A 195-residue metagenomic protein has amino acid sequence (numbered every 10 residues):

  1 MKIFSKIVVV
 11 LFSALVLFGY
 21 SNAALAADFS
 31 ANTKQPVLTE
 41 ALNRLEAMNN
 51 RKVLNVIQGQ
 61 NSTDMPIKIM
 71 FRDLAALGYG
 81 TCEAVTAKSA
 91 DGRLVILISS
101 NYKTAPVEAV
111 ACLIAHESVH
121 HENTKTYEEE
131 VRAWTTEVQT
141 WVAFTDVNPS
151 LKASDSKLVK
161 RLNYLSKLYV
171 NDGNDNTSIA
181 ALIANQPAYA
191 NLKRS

Functional and structural regions predicted by a protein language model:
M1-V10: Bacterial N-terminal signal peptides that target proteins for export
V9-G19: Bacterial N-terminal signal peptides
L25-I96, K103, A153: Auxiliary, metal-adjacent structural segments of Zn-dependent hydrolase domains
N32, T104-A109, T124-E128: Soluble non-cytosolic domains of exported or imported proteins
A105, F144, Y169, S178: Flexible, surface-exposed loop/gating regions in the mature catalytic domains of secreted/periplasmic hydrolases
C112-T124: Active-site recognition of the HExxH zinc-binding catalytic motif
K125-Y164: Post-HExxH zinc-binding segment in Zn-dependent metallohydrolases
D172-S195: Pan-zinc metallopeptidase signature
